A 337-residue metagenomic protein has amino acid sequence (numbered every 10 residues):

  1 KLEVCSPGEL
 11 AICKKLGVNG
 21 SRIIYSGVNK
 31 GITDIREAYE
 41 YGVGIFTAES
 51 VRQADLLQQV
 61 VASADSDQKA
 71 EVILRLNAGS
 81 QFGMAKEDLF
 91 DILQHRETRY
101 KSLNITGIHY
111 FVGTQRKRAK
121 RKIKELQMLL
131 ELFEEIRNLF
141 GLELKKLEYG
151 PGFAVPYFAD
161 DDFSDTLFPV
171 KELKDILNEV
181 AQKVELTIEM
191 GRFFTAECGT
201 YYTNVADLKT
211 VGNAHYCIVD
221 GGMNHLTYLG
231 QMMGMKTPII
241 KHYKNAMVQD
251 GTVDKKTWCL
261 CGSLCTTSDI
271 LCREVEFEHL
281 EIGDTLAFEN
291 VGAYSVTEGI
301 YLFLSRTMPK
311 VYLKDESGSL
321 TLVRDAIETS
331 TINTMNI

Functional and structural regions predicted by a protein language model:
K1-K146: Active-site-proximal beta-alpha core segment in soluble small-molecule metabolic enzymes
L10, G31, A54, S80 (+5 more regions): Glycine-rich nucleotide phosphate-binding loop and flanking beta-alpha elements of Rossmann-like dinucleotide-binding
I24, T47, I73-R75, N104 (+8 more regions): Structured core elements
R52, E87, K120, K124 (+9 more regions): Conserved active-site and cofactor/substrate-binding residues in soluble primary-metabolism enzymes
V112-T114, L147-A154, M190-F193: Glycine-rich beta-strand-to-loop/alpha-helix junction loops that act as flexible
R118-K124, P156-V170, A196-D207, R273-E276: Short glycine/threonine-rich loop-to-helix capping motif typified by GTGT followed within a few residues by an Asp-Pro
E131, L142-L144, F168-A181, C272-A287: Acidic/histidine-enriched ion/cofactor-binding microenvironments in catalytic or ligand-binding pockets
E185-I337: Charged (often Lys/Glu-rich) extended helix/loop segments that serve as interaction or gating elements
